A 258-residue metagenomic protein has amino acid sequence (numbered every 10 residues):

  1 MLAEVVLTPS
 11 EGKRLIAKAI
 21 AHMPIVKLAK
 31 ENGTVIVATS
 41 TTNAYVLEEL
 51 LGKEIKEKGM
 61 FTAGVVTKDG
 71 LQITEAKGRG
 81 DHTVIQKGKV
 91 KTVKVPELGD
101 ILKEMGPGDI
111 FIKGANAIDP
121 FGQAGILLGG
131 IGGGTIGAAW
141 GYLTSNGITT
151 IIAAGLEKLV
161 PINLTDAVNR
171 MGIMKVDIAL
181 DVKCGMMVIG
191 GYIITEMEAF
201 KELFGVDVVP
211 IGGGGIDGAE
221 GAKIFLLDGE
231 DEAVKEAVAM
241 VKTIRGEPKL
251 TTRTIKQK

Functional and structural regions predicted by a protein language model:
L2, V6-H22, V26, G78-K249 (+1 more regions): Conserved phosphate- and dinucleotide-binding cores of soluble alpha/beta proteins, encompassing both enzyme active
A3-I85: N-terminal active-site beta-alpha-beta segment that forms phosphate/nucleotide-binding and substrate-recognition loops
F61-K68, P248-K258: A generic structural motif
